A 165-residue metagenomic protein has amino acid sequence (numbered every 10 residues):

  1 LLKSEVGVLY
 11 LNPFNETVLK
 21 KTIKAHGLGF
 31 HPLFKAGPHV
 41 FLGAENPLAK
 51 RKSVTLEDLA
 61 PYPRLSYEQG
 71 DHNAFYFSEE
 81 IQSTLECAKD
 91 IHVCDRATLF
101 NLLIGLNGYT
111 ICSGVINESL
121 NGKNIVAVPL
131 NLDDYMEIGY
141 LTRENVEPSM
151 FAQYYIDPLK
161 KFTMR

Functional and structural regions predicted by a protein language model:
L1-K20: Central regulatory/effector-binding core of bacterial HTH transcription factors
L11-P13, D71, C112-I116: Short secondary-structure boundary segments
F14-T17, L56, A60-L85: Secondary-structure junction motif
T22-P38, L42-R64: Flexible hinge/capping segments at coil-to-helix
I23-H31, K35-G37, A97-E147: Beta-alpha-beta core module
E45-V54, L132-D134, N145-A152: Short helix-loop capping/hinge motifs at secondary-structure junctions, enriched in acidic/polar residues
E57, P61, E137, L141-R165: Extended ligand-binding regions for polar small-molecule ligands
I81-I91, I125: A local structural motif
